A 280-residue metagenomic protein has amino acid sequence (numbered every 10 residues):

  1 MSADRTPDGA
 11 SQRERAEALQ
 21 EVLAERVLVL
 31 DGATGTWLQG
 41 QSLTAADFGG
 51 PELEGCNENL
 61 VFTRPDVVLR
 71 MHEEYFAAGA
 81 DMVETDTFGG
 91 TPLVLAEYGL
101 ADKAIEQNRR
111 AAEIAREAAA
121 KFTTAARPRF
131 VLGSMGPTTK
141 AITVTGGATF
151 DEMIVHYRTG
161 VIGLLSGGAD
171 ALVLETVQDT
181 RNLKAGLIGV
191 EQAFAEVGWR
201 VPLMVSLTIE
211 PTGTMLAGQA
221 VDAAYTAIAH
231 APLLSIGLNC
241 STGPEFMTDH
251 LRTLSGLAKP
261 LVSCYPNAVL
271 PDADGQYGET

Functional and structural regions predicted by a protein language model:
M1-T280: Domain-level signal for soluble alpha/beta catalytic cores
